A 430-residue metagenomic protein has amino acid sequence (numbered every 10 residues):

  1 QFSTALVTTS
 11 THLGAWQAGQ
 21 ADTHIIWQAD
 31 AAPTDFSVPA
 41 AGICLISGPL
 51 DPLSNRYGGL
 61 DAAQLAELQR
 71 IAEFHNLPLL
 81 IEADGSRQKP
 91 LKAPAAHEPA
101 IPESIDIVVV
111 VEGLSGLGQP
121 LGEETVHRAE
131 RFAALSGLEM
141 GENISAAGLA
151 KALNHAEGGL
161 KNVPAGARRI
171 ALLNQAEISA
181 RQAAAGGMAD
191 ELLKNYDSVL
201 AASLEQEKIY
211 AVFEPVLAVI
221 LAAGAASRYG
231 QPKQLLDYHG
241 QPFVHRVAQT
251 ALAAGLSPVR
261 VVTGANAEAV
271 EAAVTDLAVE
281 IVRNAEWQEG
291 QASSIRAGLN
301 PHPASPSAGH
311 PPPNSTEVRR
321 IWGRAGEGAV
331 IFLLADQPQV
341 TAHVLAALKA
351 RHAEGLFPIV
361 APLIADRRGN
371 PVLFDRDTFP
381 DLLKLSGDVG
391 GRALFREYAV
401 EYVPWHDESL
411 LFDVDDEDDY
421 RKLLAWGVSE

Functional and structural regions predicted by a protein language model:
F2-G48, N55: N-terminal phosphate/diphosphate-binding loop that engages ATP/GTP or pyrophosphate donors across diverse enzyme folds
A5-S10, L45-G48, L79-A83, V110 (+1 more regions): General beta-strand structural signal in soluble alpha/beta enzymes
L6-S10, V109-E112, L172-N174, R260-G264 (+1 more regions): Short internal beta-strands
Q17, S54-L68, D84-N195, A211: Conserved catalytic-core segment of NTP-binding enzymes
E214-P215, P380, K384-E430: Conserved alpha/beta core of the MobA/IspD/sugar-nucleotide pyrophosphorylase nucleotidyltransferase superfamily
P215-E271: N-terminal glycine-rich phosphate-binding loop and ensuing alpha1 helix
D276-E289: Conserved donor nucleotide-binding strand/loop of the catalytic core
Q288-S305, H310, W322-L383: Conserved beta-loop-beta/alpha segment of the NTase-like Rossmann-fold superfamily that binds/positions NTPs
